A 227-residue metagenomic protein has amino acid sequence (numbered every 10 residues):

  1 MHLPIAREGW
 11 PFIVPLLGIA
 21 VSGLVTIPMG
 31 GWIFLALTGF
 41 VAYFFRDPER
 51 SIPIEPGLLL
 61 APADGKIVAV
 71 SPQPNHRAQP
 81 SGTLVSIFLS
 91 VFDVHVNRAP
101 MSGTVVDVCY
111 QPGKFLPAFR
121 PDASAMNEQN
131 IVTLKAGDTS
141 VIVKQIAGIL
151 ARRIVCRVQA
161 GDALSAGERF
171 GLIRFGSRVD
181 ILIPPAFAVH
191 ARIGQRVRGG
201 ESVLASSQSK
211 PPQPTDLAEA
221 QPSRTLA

Functional and structural regions predicted by a protein language model:
M1-A227: Contiguous, well-folded functional domains in the mature portion of proteins
